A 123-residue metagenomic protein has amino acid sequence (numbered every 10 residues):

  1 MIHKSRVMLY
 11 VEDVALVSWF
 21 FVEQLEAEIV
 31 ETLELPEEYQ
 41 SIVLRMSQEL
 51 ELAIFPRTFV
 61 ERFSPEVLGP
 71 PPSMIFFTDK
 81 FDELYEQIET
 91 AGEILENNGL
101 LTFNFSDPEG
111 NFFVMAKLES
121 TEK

Functional and structural regions predicted by a protein language model:
M1-S18, P72-M74, E119-K123: N-terminal beta-strand motif that seeds the catalytic metal site of vicinal oxygen chelate
M8-E51: Core segments of cupin and vicinal oxygen chelate
V30-T32, Y85-K123: Vicinal oxygen chelate
E38, P70, G99: Exposed loop/turn and edge beta-strand positions of beta-sandwich/beta-sheet ligand-binding modules
S41, I75, T102-F103: Short hydrophobic/aromatic beta-strand element in the GNAT-like acyltransferase core that lines or flanks the acyl-donor
F59-S64, K123: A short, acidic/glycine-rich surface segment
P70-Y85: Mid-chain, well-packed structural core segment of small domains
